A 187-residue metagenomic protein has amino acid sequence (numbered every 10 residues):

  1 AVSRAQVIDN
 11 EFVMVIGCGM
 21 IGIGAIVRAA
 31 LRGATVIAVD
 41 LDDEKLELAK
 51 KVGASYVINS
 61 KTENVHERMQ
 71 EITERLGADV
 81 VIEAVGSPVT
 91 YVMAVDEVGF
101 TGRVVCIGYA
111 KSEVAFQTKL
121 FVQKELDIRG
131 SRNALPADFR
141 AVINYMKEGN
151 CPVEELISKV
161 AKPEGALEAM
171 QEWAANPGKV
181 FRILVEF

Functional and structural regions predicted by a protein language model:
A1-A5, R32, I72, P88 (+4 more regions): Change "in soluble alpha/beta enzymes" to "in soluble alpha/beta proteins
A1-E63, E67: Mid-domain Rossmann-like dinucleotide-binding core that forms the NAD(H)/NADP(H) cofactor-binding site
R4-D9, E47, V52-D127, L167: Glycine-rich cofactor phosphate-binding loops and adjacent beta1-alpha1 units of small-molecule cofactor enzyme domains
M14-C18, A38-V39, I58, D79-A84 (+3 more regions): Glycine- and other small-residue-rich loops at beta-strand/loop junctions that grip anionic moieties
G19, I23-G24, D43, P88 (+3 more regions): Glycine-rich phosphate-binding loop at the start of an alpha helix
D42, A110, A134: Residues in the short beta-alpha loop(s) of Rossmann-like NAD(P)-binding domains
V92-D96, P136-F187: C-terminal hydrophobic helical "lid"/dimerization subdomain of Rossmann-like NAD(P)H-dependent oxidoreductases
R103-V105, F116-L156: Rossmann-fold dehydrogenase core element
